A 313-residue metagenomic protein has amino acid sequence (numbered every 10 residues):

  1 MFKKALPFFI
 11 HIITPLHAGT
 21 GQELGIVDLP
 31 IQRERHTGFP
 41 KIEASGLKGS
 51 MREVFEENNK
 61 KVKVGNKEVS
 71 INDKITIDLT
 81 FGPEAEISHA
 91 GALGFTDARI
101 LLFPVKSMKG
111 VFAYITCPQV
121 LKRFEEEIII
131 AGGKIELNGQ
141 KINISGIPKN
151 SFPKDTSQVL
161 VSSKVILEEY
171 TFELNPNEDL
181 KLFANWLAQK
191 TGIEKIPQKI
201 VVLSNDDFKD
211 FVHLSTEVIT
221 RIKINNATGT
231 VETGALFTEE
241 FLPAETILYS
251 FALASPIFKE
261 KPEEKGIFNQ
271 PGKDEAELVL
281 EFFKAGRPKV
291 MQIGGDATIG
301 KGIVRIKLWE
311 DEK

Functional and structural regions predicted by a protein language model:
M1-K313: Basic, Gly/Ser/Thr-rich N-terminal segments that form RNA-phosphate-binding interfaces in CRISPR RAMP
